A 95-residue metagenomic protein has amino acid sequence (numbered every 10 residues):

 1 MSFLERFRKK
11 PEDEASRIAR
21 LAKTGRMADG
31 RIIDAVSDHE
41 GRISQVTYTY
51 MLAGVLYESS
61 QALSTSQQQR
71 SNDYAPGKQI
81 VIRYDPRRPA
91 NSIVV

Functional and structural regions predicted by a protein language model:
M1-V95: Oxidizing extracytosolic/periplasmic lumen-facing domains of membrane-embedded or membrane-associated proteins
